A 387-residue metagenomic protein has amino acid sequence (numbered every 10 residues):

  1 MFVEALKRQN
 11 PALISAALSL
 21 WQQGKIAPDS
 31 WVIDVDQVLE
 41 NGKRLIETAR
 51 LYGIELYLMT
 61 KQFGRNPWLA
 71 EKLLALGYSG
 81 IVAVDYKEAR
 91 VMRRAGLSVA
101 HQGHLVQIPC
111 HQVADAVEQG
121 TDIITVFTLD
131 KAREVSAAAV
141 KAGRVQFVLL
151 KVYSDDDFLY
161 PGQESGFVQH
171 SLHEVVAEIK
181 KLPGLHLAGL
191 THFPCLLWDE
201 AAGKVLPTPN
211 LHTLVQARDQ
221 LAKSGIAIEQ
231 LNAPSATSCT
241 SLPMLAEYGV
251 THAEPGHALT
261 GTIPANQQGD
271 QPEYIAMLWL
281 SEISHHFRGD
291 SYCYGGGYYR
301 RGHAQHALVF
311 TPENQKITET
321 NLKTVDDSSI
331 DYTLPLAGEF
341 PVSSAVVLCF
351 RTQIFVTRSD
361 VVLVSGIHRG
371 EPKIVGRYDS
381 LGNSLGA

Functional and structural regions predicted by a protein language model:
M1-Q107, Q112, L381-A387: A charged N-terminal "starter" segment
Q23-D34, E118-I124, L159-G166, A201-T208: Glycine-rich tight-turn/loop motif centered on a GG-T
L45, V135, L214-A217: Aromatic/hydrophobic pocket-lining residues that form π-stacking "cages" and hydrophobic walls in ligand
Y57-H192, L196-W198: Active-site-proximal beta-alpha core segment in soluble small-molecule metabolic enzymes
D122, Q146, P183, E229 (+4 more regions): Structural beta-strand/beta-sheet cores of well-ordered domains, especially the beta-sheet scaffolds that support
S154-Q268: Active-site loop/helix belt of alpha/beta enzymes
T237-I317: Active-site loop ensemble at the mouth of alpha/beta enzyme cores that anchors a bound cofactor
D290-A387: C-terminal accessory subdomain/extension
